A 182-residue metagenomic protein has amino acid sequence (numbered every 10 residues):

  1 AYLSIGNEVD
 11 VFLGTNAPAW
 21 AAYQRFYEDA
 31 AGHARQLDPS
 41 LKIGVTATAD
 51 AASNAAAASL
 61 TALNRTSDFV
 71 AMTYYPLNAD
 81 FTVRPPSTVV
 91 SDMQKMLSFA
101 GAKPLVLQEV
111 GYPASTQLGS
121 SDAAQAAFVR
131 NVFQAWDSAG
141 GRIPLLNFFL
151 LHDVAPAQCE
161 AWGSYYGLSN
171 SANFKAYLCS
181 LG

Functional and structural regions predicted by a protein language model:
A1, I5-N7, V45-A49, S53-Q94 (+1 more regions): Aromatic- and acid-rich polysaccharide-binding/catalytic face of secreted or lumenal carbohydrate-active enzymes
A1-I5, A22-L37, A56-T66, R130-A139: An active-site-proximal structural segment forming one wall of the substrate-binding cleft that immediately precedes
A1-W20, G44-T46, L107, P144-H152: Active-site groove signature of glycoside hydrolases
F12-N16, S53-A56, A79-T82, A114-L118 (+1 more regions): Extracytoplasmic/secreted cell-surface and envelope-processing proteins
A17-V45, P86-S87, F99: Aromatic-lined substrate-binding rim segments of carbohydrate-active enzymes
A17-W20, A58-L60, P85-P86, S120-D122 (+1 more regions): Short, glycine/charged-enriched secondary-structure capping and boundary segments
A62, Q117-L118, D122-A124, S138-G182: Aromatic-rich peripheral "rim/lid" segments of glycoside hydrolase catalytic domains that contact and position glycan
V83-L145: Catalytic-core region of carbohydrate-active enzymes that cleave or remodel glycosidic bonds
